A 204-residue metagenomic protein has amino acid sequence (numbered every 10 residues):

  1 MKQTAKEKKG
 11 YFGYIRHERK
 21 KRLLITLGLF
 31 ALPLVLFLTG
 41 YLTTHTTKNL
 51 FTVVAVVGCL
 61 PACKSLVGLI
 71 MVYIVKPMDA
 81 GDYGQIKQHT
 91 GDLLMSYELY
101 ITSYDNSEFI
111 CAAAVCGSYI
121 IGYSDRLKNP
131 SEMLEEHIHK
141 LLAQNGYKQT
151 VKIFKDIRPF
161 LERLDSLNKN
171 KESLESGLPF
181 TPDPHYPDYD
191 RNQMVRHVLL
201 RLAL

Functional and structural regions predicted by a protein language model:
M1-S96, E136-H137, A143-G146, K155-L204: Surface-exposed interaction regions that form or flank ligand-binding interfaces
D82, E108, P130, L134-I138: Amphipathic alpha-helical interface surfaces
L93-I110: Active-site metal-binding core of divalent-cation-utilizing nuclease and nuclease-like domains
Y100-T102, L127-K128, R158: Short acidic/polar capping segments at secondary-structure boundaries
D105, I110-I121: Active-site beta-strand-loop-beta-strand hairpin of nuclease catalytic cores that positions key catalytic residues
G117-S118, G146-T150: Short glycine-/polar-rich loops that comprise or flank the Walker A/P-loop and associated switch/sensor motifs
S118-E136: Hydrophobic alpha-helical transmembrane segments and immediately flanking/interface helices in integral membrane
